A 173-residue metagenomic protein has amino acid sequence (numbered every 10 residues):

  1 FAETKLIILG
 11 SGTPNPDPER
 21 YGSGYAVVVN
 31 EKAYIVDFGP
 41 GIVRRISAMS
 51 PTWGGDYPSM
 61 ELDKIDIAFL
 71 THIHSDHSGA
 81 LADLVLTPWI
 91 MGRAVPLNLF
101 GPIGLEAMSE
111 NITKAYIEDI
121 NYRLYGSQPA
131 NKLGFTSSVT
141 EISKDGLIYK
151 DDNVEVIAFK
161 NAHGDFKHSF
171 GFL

Functional and structural regions predicted by a protein language model:
A2-L173: Binuclear metal-dependent hydrolase catalytic cores
